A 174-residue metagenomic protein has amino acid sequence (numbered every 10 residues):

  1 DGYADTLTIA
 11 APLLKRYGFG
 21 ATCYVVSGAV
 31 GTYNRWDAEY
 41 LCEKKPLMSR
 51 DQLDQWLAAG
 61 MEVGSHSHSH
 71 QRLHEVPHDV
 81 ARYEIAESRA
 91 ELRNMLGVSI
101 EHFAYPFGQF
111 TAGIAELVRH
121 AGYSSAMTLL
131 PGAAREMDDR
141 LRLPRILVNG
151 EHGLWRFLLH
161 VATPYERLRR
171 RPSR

Functional and structural regions predicted by a protein language model:
D1-A59: Active-site beta->alpha N-cap acidic-glycine motif
A4-D5, E75-R174: C-terminal active-site subregion of NodB/CE4 polysaccharide deacetylases
L14, C23, W56, V63-H66 (+4 more regions): Conserved, mostly hydrophobic/aromatic
Y17-A21, A59-E62, L96-E101, Y123-S124: Short, well-ordered coil/turn segments that N-cap beta-strands
V25, E43, H68, D138-L141: Residue-level signal for pocket-adjacent positions within structured domains
G28-G31, S69-Q71, Q109-F110: Short, catalytically relevant binding-site loops at active-site mouths
M48-E84: Histidine/lysine/aspartate-rich catalytic loop segments that bind and position anionic ligands
